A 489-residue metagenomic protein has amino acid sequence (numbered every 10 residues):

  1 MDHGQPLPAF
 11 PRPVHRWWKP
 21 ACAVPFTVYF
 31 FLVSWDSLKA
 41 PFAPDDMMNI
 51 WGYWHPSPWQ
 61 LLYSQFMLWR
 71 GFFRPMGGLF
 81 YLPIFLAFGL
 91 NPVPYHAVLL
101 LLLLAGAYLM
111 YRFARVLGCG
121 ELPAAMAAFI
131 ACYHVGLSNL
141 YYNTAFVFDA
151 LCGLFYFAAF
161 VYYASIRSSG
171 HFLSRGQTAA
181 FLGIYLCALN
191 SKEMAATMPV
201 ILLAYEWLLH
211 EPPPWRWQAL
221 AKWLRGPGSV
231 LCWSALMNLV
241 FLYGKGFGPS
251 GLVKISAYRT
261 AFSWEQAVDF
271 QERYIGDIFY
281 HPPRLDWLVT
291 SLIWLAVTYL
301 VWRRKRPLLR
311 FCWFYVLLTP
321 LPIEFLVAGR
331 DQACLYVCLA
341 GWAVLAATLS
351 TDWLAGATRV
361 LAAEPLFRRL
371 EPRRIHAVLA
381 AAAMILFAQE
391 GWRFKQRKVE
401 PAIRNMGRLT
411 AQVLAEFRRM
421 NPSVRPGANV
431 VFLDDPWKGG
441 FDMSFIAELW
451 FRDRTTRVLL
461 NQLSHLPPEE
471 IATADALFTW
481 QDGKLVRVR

Functional and structural regions predicted by a protein language model:
D2-R489: Polytopic membrane enzymes that build or remodel cell-surface glycoconjugates and lipids
